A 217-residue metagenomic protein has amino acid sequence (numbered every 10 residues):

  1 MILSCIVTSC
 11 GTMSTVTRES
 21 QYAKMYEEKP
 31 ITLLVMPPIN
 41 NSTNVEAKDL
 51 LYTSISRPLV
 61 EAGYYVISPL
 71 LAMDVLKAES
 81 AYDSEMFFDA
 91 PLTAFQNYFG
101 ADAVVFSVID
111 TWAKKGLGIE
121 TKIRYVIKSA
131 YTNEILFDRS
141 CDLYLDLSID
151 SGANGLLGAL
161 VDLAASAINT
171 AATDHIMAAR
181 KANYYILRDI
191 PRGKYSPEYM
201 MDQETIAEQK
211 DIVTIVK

Functional and structural regions predicted by a protein language model:
I6-S9: C-terminal motif of bacterial Sec signal peptides marking the signal peptidase cleavage site
G11-K29, A130-K217: C-terminal/domain-edge helix-coil "capping" segments
R18-Q21, M86-L92, D110: N-terminal post-signal-peptidase region of extra-cytosolic proteins
K29-T32, A62, G100-V105, L117-R124 (+1 more regions): Envelope-exposed proteins and targeting segments
P30-N41: Short beta-strand segments enriched in small/hydrophobic residues
N40-T43, A72-L76, D110-K115, D142-L145: Solvent-exposed loop/turn segments at secondary-structure junctions within structured extracellular/periplasmic domains
S42-E46, K115-G118, I149-G152: Solvent-exposed loop/turn segments connecting transmembrane beta-strands in outer-membrane beta-barrel proteins
S42-V104, A171: N-terminal segment of the mature soluble domain
